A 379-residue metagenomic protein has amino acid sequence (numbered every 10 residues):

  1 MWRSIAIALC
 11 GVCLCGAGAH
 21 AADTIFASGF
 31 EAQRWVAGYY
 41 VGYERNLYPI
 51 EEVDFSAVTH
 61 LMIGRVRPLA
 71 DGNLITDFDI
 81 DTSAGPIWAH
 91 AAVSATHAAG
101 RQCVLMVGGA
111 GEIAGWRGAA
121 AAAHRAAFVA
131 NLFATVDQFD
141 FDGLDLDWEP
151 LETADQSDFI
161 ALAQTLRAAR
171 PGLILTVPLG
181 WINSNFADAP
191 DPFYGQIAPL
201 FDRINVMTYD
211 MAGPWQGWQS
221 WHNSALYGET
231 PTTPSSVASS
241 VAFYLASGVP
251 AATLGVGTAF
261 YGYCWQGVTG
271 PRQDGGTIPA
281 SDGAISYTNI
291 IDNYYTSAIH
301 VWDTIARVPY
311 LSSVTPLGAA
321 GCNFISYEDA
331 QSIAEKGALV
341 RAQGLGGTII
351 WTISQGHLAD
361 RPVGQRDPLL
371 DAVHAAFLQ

Functional and structural regions predicted by a protein language model:
A6-G16: Bacterial N-terminal signal peptides
A17-E31: Ser/Thr-rich, Pro/Gly/Ala-heavy low-complexity intrinsically disordered linkers and tails of secreted extracellular
Q33-V136, Q365-L378: Glycan-recognition patch characteristic of GH18 chitinases/ENGases and related GlcNAc/peptidoglycan-binding proteins
Y40-G42, R65, L105-G109, W148-P150 (+4 more regions): A cross-domain feature marking catalytic cores of carbohydrate-active enzymes and several ubiquitous metabolic/repair
V53-I63, A120-W148, D191-M211: Structural recognition of alpha->loop->beta junctions
A57-V58, F78, T253, T258-R341 (+2 more regions): Glycan-binding loop/region signatures in secreted carbohydrate-active enzymes
L61, L105, L146, I204 (+3 more regions): Conserved, mostly hydrophobic/aromatic
D71-I87, P150-I290: Substrate-binding surface in catalytic domains of secreted glycosidases
